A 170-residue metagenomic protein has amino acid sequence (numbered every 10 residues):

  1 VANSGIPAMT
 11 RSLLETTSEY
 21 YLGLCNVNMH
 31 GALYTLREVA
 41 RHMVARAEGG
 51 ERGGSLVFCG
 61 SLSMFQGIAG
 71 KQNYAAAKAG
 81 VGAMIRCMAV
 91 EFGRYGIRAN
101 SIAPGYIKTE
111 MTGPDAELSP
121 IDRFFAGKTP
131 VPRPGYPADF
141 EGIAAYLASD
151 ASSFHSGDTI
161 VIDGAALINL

Functional and structural regions predicted by a protein language model:
P7-L22, R41, A45-E51, G70-N73 (+1 more regions): Conserved mid-core segment of classical short-chain dehydrogenase/reductases
P7-T10, Q66, A145, S156-L170: Short C-terminal tail/terminal secondary-structure segment of NAD(P)H-dependent dehydrogenase/reductase domains
L14-Y34, V57, V81, V131: Catalytic Tyr-X3-Lys loop
L36, A77, I85: Active-site helix of classical SDR
R41, V90-E91, S153: Alpha-helical segment proximal to the catalytic Tyr-Lys
S61: Residue(s) in the substrate-gating loop at a strand-loop-helix junction that position the organic substrate next
G93, R98, H155-G157: Short, small/polar-rich loop/turn modules that mediate ligand/substrate recognition or access, typified
S101, R123-A151, H155, I162-G164: C-terminal helical subdomain
